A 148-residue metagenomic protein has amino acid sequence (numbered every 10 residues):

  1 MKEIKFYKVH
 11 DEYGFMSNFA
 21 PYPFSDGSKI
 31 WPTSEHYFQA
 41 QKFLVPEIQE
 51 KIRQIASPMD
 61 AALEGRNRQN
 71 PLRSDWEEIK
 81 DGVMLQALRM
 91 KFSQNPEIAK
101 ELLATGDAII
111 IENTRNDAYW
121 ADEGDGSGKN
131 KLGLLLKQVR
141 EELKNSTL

Functional and structural regions predicted by a protein language model:
M1-L148: Charged, low-complexity intrinsically disordered segments
